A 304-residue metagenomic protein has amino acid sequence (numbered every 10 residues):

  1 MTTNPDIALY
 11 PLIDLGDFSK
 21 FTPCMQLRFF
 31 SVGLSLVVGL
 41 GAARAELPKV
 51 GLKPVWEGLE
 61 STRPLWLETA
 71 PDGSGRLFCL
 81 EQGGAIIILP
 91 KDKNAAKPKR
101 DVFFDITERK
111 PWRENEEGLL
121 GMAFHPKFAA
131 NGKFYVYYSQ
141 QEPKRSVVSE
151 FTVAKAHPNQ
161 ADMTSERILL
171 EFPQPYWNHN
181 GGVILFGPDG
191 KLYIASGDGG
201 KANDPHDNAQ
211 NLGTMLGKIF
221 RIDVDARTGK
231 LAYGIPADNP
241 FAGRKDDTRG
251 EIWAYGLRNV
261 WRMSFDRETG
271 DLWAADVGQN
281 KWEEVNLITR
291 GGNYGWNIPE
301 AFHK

Functional and structural regions predicted by a protein language model:
T2-I7: Extreme N-terminal basic, low-complexity initiation segments that serve as generic localization/processing leaders
L15-F18: Short hydrophobic targeting helices and cationic amphipathic motifs that mediate membrane/organellar targeting
K20, V37, A43-A45, Y233: Intrinsically disordered, low-complexity, compositionally biased regions/tails
T22-F30: Bacterial N-terminal signal peptides that target proteins for export
S31-G39: Bacterial N-terminal signal peptides
R44-N203, R262-F265, G270-G278: Acidic, Gly/Ser/Thr-rich repeat motifs that build Ca2+-stabilized beta-propeller blades
A45, D72, L80-G83, E117-L119 (+3 more regions): Beta-propeller domain segments
